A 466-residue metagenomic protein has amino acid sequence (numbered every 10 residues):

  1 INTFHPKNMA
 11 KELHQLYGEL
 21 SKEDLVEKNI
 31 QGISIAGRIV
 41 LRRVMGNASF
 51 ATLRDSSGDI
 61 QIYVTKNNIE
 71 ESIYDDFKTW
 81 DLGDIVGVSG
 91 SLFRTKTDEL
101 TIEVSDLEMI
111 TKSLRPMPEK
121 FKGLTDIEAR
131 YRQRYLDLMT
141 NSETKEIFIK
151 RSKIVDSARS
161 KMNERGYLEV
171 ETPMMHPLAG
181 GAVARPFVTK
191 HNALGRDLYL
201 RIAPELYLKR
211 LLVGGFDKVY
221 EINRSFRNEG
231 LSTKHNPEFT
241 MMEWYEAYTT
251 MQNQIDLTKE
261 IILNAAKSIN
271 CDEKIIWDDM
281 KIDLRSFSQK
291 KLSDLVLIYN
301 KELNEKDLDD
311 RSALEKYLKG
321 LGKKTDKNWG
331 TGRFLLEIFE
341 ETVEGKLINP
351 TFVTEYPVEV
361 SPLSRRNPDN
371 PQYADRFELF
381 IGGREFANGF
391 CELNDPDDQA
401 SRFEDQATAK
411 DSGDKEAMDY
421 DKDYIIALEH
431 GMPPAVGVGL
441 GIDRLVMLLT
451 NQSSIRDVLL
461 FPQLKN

Functional and structural regions predicted by a protein language model:
I1-N466: Class II aminoacyl-tRNA synthetase catalytic cores and aaRS-like
